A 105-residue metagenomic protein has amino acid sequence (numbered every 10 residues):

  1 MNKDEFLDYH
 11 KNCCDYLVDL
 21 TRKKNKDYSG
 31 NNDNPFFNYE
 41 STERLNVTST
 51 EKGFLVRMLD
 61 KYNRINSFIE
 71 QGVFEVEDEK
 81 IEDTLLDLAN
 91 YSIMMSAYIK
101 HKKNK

Functional and structural regions predicted by a protein language model:
M1-K105: Intrinsically disordered, low-complexity regulatory regions that flank transcription factor DNA-binding cores
